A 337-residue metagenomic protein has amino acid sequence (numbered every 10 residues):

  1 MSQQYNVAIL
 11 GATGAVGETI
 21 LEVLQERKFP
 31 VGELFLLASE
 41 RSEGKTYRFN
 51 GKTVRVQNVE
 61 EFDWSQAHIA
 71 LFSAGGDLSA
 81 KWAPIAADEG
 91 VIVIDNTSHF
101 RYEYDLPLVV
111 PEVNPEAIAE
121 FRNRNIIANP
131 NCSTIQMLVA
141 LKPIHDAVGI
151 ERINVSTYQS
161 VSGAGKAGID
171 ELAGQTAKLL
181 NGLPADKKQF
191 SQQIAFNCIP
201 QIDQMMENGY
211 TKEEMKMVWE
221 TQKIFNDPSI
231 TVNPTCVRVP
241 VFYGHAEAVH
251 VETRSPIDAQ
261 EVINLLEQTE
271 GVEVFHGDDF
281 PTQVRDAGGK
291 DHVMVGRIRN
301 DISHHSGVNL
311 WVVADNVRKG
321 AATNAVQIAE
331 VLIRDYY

Functional and structural regions predicted by a protein language model:
M1-I194, S229-T231, V293-M294, I298-H304 (+3 more regions): N-terminal Rossmann-like NAD(P) cofactor-binding subdomain of oxidoreductases, focused on the glycine-rich
A70, V161-Y337: Charged docking surfaces used in two-component/phosphorelay signaling
